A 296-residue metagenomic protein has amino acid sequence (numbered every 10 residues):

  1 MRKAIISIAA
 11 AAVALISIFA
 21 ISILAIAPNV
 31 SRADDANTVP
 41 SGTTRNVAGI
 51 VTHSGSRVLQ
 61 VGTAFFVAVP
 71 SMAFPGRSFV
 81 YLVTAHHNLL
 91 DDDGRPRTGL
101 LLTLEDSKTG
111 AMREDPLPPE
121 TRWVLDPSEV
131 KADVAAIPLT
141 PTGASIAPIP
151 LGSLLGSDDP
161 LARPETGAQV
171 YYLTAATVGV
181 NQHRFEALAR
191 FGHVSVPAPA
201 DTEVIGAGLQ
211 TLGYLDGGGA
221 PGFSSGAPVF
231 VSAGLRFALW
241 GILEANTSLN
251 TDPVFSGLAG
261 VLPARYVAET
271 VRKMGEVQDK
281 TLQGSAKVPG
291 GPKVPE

Functional and structural regions predicted by a protein language model:
M1-A4: Positively charged n-region of N-terminal signal peptides that target proteins for export
A10-A25: Bacterial N-terminal signal peptides
I26-G76, G291-E296: Protease-domain processing segments flanking chymotrypsin-fold serine proteases, especially trypsin-like
P40-T43, F230-E296: C-terminal subregion of chymotrypsin/trypsin-like serine protease catalytic domains
R45, T52, Q60-V61, V69 (+5 more regions): Serine endopeptidase catalytic core focused on the charge-relay Asp
G62-T63, S225-A227: Beta-propeller and closely related beta-sheet repeat lectin domains
F66, P228-V231: A short, hydrophobic, proline-anchored segment that marks a local hinge/packing element in signaling and regulatory
T84-N88, T174-A176, F191, L239-L249: Short beta->alpha transition motifs characteristic of CBS
